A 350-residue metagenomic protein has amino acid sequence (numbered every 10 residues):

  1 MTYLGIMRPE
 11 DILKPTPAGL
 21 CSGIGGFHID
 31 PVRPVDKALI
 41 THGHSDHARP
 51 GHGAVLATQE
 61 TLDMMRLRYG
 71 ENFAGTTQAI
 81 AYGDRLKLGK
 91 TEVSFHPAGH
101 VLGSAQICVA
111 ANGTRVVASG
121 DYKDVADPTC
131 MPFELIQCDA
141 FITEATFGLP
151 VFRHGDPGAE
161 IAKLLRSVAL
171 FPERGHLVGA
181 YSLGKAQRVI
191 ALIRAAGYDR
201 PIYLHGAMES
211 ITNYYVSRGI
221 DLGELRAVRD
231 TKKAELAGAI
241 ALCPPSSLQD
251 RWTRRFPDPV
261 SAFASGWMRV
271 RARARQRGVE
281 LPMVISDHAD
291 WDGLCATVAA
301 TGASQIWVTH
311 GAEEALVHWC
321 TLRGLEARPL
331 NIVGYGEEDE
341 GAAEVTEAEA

Functional and structural regions predicted by a protein language model:
Y3-R33, K37, G43-G184, A195-A196: His/Asp/Glu-rich metal-coordinating catalytic cores of metallo-dependent phosphodiesterases/hydrolases acting on
L4-M7, A227-A350: C-terminal regulatory/interaction regions
A18-V32, D84-K87, G223-A239, P245-W252: Short acidic low-complexity segments
D36-G43, H52-Q59, E71-I80, K90-V93 (+4 more regions): Active-site regions of enzymes building and remodeling cell-envelope glycoconjugates
S45, T61-L62, K185, M208 (+2 more regions): Alpha-helix capping/helix-boundary segments
A48, S104, A126-D127, A186-I190 (+3 more regions): Short, well-ordered alpha-helical microsegments
Q59, A145, G206, G266 (+1 more regions): Short secondary-structure boundary segments
E134-L135, L149-A234, Q305-A350: Binuclear metal-ion centers of metallo-dependent hydrolases, dominated by the metallo-beta-lactamase
